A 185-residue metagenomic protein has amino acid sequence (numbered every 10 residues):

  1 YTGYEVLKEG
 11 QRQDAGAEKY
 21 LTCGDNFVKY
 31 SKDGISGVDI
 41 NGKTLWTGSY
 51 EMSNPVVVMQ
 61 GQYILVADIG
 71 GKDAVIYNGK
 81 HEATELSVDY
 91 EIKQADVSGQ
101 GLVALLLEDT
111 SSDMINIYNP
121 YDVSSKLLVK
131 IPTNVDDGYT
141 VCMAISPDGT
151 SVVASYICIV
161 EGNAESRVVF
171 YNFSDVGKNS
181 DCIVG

Functional and structural regions predicted by a protein language model:
Y1-G70, I76: N-terminal "mature head" segments of proteins
T2-Q13, N41-S49, H81-S87, S124-N134 (+1 more regions): A short beta-strand motif characteristic of beta-propeller blades
R12-T22, Y50-Q62, Y90-G101, V135-A144 (+1 more regions): Repeated scaffold domains used in trafficking and secretory/extracellular systems, primarily beta-propellers
F27, I64, L102-A104, G149-V152: Hydrophobic beta-strand positions that form the internal "hydrophobic ladder" of WD40/Gbeta-like beta-propeller blades
Y30, A67, L105-E108, A154-S155: Residue-level marker for isolated small/hydroxyl-bearing positions within beta-strands of beta-sheet-rich domains
G34-S36, K72-I76, S111-Y118, V160-Y171: Structural motif
E82-L107, S111-C142: Asp-box/WD-like beta-propeller blade repeats and closely related beta-sheet repeat scaffolds
N134-G185: Acidic, serine/threonine- and glycine-rich low-complexity intrinsically disordered segments that serve as flexible
